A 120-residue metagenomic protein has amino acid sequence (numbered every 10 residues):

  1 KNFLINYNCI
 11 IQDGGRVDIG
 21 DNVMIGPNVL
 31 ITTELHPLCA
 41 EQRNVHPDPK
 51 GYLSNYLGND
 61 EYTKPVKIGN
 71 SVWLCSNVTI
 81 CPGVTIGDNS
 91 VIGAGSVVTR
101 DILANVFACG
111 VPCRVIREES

Functional and structural regions predicted by a protein language model:
L4-V84, V111-P112, E119-S120: Flexible, glycine/small-residue-enriched loop-and-beta-strand segment within the central core of proteins
S76-I116: C-terminal/domain-terminus segments
